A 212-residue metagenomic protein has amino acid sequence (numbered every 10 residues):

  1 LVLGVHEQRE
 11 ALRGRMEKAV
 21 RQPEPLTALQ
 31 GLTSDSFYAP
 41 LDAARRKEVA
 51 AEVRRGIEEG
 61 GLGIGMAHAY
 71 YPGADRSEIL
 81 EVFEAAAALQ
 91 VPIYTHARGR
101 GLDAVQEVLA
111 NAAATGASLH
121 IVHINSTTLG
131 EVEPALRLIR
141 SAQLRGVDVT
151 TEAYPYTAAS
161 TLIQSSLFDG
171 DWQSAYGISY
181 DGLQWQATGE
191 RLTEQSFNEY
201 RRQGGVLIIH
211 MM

Functional and structural regions predicted by a protein language model:
L1-I79, F83, L109-A113, S118-M212: Active-site neighborhoods of metal-dependent hydrolases
H68, Y94-R98: Histidine-centered catalytic micro-motifs
D75, G101-V105: A general structural motif
A85-L89: Gly/Ser/Thr-rich active-site loops/lids in small-molecule metabolic enzymes that frequently grip phosphoryl groups
G99-R100, M212: Short beta->alpha connector loops
